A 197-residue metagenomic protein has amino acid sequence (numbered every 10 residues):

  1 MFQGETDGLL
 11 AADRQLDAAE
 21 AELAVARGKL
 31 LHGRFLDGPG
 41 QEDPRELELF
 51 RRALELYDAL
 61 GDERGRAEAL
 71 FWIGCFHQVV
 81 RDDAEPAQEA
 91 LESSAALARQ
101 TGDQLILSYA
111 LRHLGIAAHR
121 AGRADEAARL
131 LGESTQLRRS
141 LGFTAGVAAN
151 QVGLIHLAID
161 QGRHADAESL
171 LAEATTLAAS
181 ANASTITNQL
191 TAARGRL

Functional and structural regions predicted by a protein language model:
M1, I159-L197: C-terminal non-catalytic interaction modules
M1-D7, L31-L47, C75-A87, H119-E126 (+1 more regions): Short coil/turn connectors between adjacent alpha-helices in alpha-solenoid helical repeat scaffolds
M1-H32: N-terminal alpha-helical scaffold/docking segments in eukaryotic complex subunits
A12, E46-A53, A87, L91-S94 (+4 more regions): Tetratricopeptide repeat
A19, L56-D62, A96-D103, G122 (+3 more regions): Short coil/turn linkers that connect adjacent helices within long alpha-helical scaffolds, especially alpha-solenoid
E22, R27-K29, E68-A69, Y109 (+3 more regions): Residue register of alpha-helical TPR repeats
K29, L36, E68, W72-C75 (+3 more regions): Residue-level recognition of tetratricopeptide repeat
G65-G146: Alpha-helical adaptor scaffolds
